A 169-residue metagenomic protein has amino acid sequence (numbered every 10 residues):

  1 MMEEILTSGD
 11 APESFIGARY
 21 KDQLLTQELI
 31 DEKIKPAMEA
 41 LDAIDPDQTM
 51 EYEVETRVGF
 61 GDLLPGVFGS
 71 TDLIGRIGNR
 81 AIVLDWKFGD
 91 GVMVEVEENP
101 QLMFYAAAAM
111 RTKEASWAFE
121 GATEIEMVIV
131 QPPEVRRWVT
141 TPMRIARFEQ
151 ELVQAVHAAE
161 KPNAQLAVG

Functional and structural regions predicted by a protein language model:
M1-R76, R80-A81: Metal-dependent nuclease catalytic cores that hydrolyze phosphodiester bonds in DNA/RNA, characterized by
K33-I44, P142-E149, G169: A cyclin-like helical interaction fold
Q48-L166: Mg2+/Mn2+-dependent nuclease catalytic core
